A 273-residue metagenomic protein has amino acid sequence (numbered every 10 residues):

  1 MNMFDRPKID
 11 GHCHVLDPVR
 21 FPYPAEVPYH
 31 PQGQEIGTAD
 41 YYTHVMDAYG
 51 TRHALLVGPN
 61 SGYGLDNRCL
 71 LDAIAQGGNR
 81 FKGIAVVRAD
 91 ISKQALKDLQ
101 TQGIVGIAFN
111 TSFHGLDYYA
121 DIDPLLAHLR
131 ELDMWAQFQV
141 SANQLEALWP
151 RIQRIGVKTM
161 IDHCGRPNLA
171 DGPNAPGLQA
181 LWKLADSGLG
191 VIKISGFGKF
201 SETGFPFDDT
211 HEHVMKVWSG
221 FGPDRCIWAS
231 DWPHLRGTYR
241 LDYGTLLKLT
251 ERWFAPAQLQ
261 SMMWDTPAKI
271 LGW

Functional and structural regions predicted by a protein language model:
M1-A25: Replace "His-x-His-based motif
M1-I9, Q32-H53, M215-K216, F221-I227 (+1 more regions): Mid-to-C-terminal alpha-helical segments outside catalytic/metal-binding sites
I9-C13, A54-G58, F81-A85, I107-F109 (+4 more regions): Hydrophobic faces of well-ordered beta-strands that scaffold small-molecule active sites in alpha/beta enzyme cores
H12, M46, L70, L99 (+7 more regions): Conserved, mostly hydrophobic/aromatic
E26-G77: Alpha-helical scaffold segments that flank or form the walls of functional sites
A39-T43, N67, L71-I74, K93-K97 (+5 more regions): Generic structural signal for well-ordered alpha-helices, preferentially at hydrophobic/aromatic core positions
S61-Q144, K193, F197: Active-site gating/metal-coordination segments in enzymes
V105, Y119-I227: Catalytic pocket-lining loop regions of alpha/beta-barrel enzymes, especially the amidohydrolase/enolase/GH5 lineages
